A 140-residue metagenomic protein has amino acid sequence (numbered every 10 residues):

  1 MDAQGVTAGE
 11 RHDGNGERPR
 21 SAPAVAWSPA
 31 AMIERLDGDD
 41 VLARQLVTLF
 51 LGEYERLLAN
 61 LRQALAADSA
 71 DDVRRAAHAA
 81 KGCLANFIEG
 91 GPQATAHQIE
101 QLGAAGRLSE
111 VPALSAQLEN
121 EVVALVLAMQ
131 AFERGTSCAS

Functional and structural regions predicted by a protein language model:
M1-S140: Two-component system phosphorelay core
